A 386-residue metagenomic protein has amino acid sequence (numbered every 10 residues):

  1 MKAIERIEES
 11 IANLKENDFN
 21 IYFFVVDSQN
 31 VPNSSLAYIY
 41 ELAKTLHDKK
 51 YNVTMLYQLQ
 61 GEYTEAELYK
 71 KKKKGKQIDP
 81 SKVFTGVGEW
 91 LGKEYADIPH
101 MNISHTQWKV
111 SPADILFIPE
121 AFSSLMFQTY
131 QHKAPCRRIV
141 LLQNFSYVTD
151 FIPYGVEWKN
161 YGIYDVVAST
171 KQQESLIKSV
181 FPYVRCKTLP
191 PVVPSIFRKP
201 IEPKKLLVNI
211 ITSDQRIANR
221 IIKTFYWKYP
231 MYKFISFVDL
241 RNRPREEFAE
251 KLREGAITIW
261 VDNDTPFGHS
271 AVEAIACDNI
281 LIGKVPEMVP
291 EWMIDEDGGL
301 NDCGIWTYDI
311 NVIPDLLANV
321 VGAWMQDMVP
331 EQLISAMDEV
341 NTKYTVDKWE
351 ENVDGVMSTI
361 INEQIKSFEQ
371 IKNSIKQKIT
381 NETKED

Functional and structural regions predicted by a protein language model:
A3-I11, T54, E67, K71-I163: Extended catalytic core of nucleotide-activated donor transferases of GT-like folds
V26-Y38: A short, glycine/small-residue-rich beta-strand->loop->alpha-helix junction that serves as a flexible
S35-Y38, Q173-F248: Conserved catalytic-core segment of nucleotide-activated headgroup transferases in glycan assembly
A249, V272-A276, P290-E291: Short alpha-helical segment that forms part of, or immediately flanks, the ligand-binding pocket in carbohydrate-active
N263: Aromatic "clamp/platform" in nucleotide-sugar-dependent glycosyltransferases that forms part of the donor/acceptor
I280-G283: Short hydrophobic beta-strand element within catalytic cores of glycosyltransferases and related nucleotide-activated
E291-G322, M328, D347-K348: Change "using UDP/GDP/dTDP sugars" to "using nucleotide sugars
M325-T380: A charged, aromatic-enriched C-terminal amphipathic alpha-helix characteristic of glycosyltransferases across folds
